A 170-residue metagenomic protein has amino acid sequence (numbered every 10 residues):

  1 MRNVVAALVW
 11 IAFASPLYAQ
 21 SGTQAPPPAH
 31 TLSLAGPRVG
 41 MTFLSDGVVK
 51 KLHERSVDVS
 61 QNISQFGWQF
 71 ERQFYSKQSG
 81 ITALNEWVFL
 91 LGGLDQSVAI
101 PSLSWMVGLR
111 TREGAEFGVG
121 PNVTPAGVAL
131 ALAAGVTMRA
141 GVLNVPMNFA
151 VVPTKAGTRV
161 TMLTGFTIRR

Functional and structural regions predicted by a protein language model:
M1-A29: Cleavable N-terminal export/targeting peptides
A19-G67, T167-R169: Short glycine/proline- and aromatic-enriched beta-strand/turn motifs that initiate or cap beta-hairpins
T23-S33, Y75-A83, G114, R139-V145 (+1 more regions): Short loop/turn motifs that connect adjacent beta-strands in outer-membrane beta-barrel proteins
S60-F66, A99-L103, T124-L130, L143 (+1 more regions): Residues that define the transmembrane beta-barrel architecture of outer-membrane proteins
E71-Y75, V107-R110, G135-R139, G165-T167: Transmembrane beta-barrel domains of outer membrane proteins
K77, L90-E116: Mid-length scaffold segments of soluble, non-membrane domains
A83-G93, G114-P125, L143-P153: Transmembrane beta-strand segments that form the barrel wall of outer-membrane beta-barrel proteins
A156-R170: Outer-membrane beta-barrel "beta-signal"
